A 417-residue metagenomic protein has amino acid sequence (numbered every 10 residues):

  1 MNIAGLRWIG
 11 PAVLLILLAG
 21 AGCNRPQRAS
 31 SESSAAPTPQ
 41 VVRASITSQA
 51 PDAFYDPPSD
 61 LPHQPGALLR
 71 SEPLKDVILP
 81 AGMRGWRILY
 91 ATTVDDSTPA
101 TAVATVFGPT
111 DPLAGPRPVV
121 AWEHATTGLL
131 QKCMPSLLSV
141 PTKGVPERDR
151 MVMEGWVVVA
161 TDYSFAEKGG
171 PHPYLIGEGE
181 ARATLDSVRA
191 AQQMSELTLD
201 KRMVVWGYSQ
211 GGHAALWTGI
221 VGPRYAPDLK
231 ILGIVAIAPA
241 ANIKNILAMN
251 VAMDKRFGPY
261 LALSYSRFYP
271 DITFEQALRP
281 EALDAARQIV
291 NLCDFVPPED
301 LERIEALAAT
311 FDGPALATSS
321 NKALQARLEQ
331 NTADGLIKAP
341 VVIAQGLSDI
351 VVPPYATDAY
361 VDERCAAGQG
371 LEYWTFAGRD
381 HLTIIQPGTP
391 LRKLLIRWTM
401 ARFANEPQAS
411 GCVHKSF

Functional and structural regions predicted by a protein language model:
R25-L113: Catalytic-loop region of hydrolases
A44, S59, I237-D334: Accessory cap/linker subdomain of secreted extracellular hydrolases
D95-V103, F107-R150: Short, surface-exposed "cap/lid" segments of acyl-processing enzymes
Y174-S195: Alpha/beta-hydrolase active-site loop
R189-F257: Primarily recognizes the serine-hydrolase "nucleophile elbow" in alpha/beta-hydrolase and SGNH/GDSL folds
S320-N321, Q325-A326, N331, D358-D362 (+1 more regions): C-terminal catalytic histidine-bearing segment of alpha/beta-hydrolase fold enzymes
I343-D349: Short beta-strand/loop motif that positions the catalytic acidic residue of the alpha/beta-hydrolase fold
I350-A356: Conserved alpha/beta-hydrolase "acid-adjacent" motif
